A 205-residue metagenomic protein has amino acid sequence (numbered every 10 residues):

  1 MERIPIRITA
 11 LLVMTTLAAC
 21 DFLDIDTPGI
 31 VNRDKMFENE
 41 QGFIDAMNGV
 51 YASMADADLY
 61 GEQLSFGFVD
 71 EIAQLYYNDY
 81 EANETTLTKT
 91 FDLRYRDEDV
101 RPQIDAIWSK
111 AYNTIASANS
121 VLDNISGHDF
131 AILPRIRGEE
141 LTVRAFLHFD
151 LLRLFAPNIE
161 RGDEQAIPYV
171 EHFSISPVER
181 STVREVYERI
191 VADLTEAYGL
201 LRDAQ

Functional and structural regions predicted by a protein language model:
M1-C20: Sec-dependent bacterial lipoprotein signal peptides
C20-G67: Membrane-proximal, proline-rich intrinsically disordered regions
I44-M47, Y51, Y112-I115, N119-L122 (+3 more regions): Extracytoplasmic/secreted envelope proteins and their assembly/folding machinery, especially bacterial periplasmic
A55-Y60, L75-Y76, L147-N158: Secretory-pathway/luminal and periplasmic proteins that interact with or process carbohydrate-rich
L64-E81, T85-T86: An acidic, Gly/Ser/Thr/Pro-rich helix-cap/linker signature
G67-Q74, I136, T142-V143, V170: Acidic helix-start/capping segments at beta-turn-to-alpha-helix junctions
E84-L154, S176, S181-T182, Y198-A204: Conserved, well-structured interaction surfaces
L154-A192: Short coil/linker segments at helix-helix boundaries
